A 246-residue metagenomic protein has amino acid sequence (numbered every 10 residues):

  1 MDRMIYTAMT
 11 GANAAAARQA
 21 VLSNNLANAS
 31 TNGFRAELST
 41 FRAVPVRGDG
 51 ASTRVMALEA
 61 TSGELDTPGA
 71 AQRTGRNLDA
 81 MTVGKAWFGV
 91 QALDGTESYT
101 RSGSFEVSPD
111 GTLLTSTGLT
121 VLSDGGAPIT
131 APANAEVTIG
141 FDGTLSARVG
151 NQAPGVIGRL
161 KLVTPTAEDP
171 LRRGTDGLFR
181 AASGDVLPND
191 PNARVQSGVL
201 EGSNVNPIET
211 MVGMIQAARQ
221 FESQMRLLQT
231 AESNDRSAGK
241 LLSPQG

Functional and structural regions predicted by a protein language model:
M1-G246: Amphipathic alpha-helical polymerization modules
